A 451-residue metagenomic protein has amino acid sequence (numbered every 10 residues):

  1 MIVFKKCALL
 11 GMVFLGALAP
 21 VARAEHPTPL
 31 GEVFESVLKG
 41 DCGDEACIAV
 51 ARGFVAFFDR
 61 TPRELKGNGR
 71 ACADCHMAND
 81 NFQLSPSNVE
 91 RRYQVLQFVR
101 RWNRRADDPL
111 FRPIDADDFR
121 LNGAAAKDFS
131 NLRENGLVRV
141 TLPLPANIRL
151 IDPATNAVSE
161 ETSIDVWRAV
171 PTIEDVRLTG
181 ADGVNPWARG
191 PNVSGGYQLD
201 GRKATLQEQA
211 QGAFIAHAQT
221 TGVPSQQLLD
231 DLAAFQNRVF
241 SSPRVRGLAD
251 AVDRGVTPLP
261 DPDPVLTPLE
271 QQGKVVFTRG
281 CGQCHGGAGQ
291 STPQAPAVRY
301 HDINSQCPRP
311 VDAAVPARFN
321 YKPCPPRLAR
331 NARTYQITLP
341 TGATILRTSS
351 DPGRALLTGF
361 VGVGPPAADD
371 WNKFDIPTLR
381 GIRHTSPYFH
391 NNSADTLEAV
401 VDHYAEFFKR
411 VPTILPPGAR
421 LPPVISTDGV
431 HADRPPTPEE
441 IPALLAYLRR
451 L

Functional and structural regions predicted by a protein language model:
M1-L9: Bacterial N-terminal signal peptides that target proteins for export
A8-A17: Bacterial N-terminal signal peptides
A19-V21: N-terminal signal peptide c-region/cleavage motif recognized by signal peptidases
A24-L451: Periplasmic c-type cytochrome electron-transfer domains
